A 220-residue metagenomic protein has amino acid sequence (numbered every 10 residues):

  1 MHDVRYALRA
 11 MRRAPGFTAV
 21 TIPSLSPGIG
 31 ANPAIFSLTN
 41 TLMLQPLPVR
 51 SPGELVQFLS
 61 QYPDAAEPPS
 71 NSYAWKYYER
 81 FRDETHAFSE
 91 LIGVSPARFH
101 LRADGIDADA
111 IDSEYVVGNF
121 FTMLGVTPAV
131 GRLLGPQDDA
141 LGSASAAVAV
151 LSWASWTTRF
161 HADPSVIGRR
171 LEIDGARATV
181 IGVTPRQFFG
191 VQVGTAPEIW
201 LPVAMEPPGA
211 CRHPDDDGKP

Functional and structural regions predicted by a protein language model:
M1-L25: N-terminal Sec/SRP start-transfer signal
A14-T21, G28, N32, R170-D174: Conserved beta-strand->loop/alpha-helix structural units within folded catalytic cores of enzymes with alpha/beta
P27-Q57: Alpha-helical transmembrane segments
G53, A87-E90, A178: Loop/turn elements at helix/coil->beta-strand transitions in domains of secreted/extracellular proteins
L59-S60, W75-G135: Short amphipathic beta-strand/extended segments in non-transmembrane regions
P63-P69, A108, D112, A140: Acyl-group handling in specialized metabolite and lipid biosynthesis
R98-F99, S113-Q137, S145-P220: Mid-to-C-terminal secondary-structure elements that act as membrane-proximal/extracytoplasmic interface segments
